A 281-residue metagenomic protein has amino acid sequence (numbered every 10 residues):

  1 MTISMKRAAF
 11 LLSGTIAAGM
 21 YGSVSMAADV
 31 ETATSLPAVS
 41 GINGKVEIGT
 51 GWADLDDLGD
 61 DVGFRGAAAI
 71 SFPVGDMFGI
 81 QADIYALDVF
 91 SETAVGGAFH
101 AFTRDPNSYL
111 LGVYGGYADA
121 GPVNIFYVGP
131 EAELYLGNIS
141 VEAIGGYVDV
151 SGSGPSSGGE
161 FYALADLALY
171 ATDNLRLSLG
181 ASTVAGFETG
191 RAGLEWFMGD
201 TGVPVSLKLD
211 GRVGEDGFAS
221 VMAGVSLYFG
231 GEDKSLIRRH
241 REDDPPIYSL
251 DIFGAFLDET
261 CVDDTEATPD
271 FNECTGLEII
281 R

Functional and structural regions predicted by a protein language model:
T2-L11: Bacterial N-terminal signal peptides that target proteins for export
A18-M26: C-terminal segment of classical bacterial N-terminal signal peptides
M26-L87, I139, E259-C261, T265-R281: Short glycine/proline- and aromatic-enriched beta-strand/turn motifs that initiate or cap beta-hairpins
A28-T34, V46, G199, P204-K208 (+2 more regions): Flexible, glycine-rich linker and terminal segments associated with outer-membrane beta-barrel/transport systems
L36-P37, F64-G75, A94-N107, F126-A143 (+4 more regions): Feature captures outer-membrane beta-barrel proteins of Gram-negative bacteria and organelles
G44-D54, F78-D88, S108-D119, S140-S151 (+3 more regions): Transmembrane beta-strand segments that form the barrel wall of outer-membrane beta-barrel proteins
D57-V62, V89-T93, A120-I125, G154-E160 (+2 more regions): Replace "Gram-negative outer membrane beta-barrel proteins" with "bacterial and organellar outer membrane beta-barrel
G112, P122, E131: Substrate-binding cleft of extracellular glycoside hydrolase catalytic domains
